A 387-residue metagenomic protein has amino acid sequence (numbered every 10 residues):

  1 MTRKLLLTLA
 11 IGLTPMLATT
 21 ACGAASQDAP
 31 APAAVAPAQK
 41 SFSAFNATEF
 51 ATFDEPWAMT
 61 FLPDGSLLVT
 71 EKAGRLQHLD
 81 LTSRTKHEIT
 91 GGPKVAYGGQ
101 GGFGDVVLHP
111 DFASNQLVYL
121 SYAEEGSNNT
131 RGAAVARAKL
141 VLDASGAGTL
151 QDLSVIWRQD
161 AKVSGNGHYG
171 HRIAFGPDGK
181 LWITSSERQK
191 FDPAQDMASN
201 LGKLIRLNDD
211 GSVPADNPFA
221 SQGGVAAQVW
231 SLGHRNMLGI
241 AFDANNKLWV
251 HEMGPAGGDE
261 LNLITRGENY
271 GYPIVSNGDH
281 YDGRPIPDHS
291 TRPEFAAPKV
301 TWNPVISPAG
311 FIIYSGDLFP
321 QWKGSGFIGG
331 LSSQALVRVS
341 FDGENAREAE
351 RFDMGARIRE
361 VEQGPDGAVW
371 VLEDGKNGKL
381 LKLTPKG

Functional and structural regions predicted by a protein language model:
M1-L9: Bacterial N-terminal signal peptides that target proteins for export
T8-T19: Bacterial N-terminal signal peptides
G23-F191, G239, K247-G254, P304-D342 (+1 more regions): Acidic, Gly/Ser/Thr-rich repeat motifs that build Ca2+-stabilized beta-propeller blades
H87-G101, Q151-Y169, D209-W230, P273-N303: Surface-exposed loop and turn segments in beta-propeller and other repeat-based domains that flank or scaffold
A133-D143, M197-D210, I264-T265: Beta-propeller blade signature
V225-E260: Repeat-solenoid scaffold signature
H234, N345-P365: Conserved blade-ending motifs and adjacent loop-strand segments that build the rim/top face of beta-propeller domains
W249, A256-N262, N269-P273, D279-R284 (+2 more regions): Short acidic/glycine-rich loop or secondary-structure boundary segments that cap or lie
